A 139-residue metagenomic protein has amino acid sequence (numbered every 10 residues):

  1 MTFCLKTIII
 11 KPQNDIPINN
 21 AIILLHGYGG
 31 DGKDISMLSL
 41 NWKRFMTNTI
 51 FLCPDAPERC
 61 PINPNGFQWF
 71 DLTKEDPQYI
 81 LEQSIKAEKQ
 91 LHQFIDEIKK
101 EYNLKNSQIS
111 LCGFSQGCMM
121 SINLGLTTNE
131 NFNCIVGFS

Functional and structural regions predicted by a protein language model:
C4-L104: Serine-hydrolase catalytic machinery in alpha/beta-hydrolase-like enzymes
S107-S139: Primarily recognizes the serine-hydrolase "nucleophile elbow" in alpha/beta-hydrolase and SGNH/GDSL folds
